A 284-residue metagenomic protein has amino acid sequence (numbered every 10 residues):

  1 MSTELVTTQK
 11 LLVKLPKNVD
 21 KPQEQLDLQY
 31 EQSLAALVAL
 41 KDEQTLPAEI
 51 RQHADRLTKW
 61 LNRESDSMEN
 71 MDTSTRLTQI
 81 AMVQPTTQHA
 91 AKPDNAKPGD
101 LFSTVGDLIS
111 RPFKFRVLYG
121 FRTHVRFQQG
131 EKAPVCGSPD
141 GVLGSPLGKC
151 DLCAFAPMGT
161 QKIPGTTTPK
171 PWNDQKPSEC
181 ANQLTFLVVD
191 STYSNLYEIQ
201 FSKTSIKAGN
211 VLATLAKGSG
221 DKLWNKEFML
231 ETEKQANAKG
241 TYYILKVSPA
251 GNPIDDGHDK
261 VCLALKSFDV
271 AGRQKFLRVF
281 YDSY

Functional and structural regions predicted by a protein language model:
S2-T192, N237: OB-fold ssDNA-binding interfaces and closely related basic DNA-contact patches used across DNA replication/repair
D20, A39-D42, N62, D66 (+3 more regions): Generic surface-pattern signal
Q23-D27, E43-L46, I50, F201 (+4 more regions): Intrinsic-disorder-associated interaction segments
Q29, L118, T192, L196 (+2 more regions): Intrinsically disordered, low-complexity N-terminal regions enriched in serine/proline/glycine with scattered basic
R56, S205-T214, G257-L263, K275: Exposed alpha-helical structural elements
H124, A154, N237-Y284: Long, highly charged low-complexity segments enriched in Glu/Asp and Lys/Arg with interspersed Ser/Thr
P177-N252: Extended serine/threonine-enriched, polar tracts that run as long, contiguous segments within proteins
